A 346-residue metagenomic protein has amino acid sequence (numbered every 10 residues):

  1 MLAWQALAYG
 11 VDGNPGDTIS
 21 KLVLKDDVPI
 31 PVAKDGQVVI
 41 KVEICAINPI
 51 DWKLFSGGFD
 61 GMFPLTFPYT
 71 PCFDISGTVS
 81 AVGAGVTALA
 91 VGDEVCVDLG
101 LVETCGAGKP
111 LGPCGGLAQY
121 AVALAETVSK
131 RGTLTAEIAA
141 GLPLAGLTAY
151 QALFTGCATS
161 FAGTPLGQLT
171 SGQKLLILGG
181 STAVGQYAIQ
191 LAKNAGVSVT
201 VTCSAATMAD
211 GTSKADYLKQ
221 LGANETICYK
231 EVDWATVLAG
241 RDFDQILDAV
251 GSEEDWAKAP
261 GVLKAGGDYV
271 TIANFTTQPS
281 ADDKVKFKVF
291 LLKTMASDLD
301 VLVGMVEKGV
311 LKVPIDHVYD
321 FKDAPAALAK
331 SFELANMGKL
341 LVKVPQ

Functional and structural regions predicted by a protein language model:
P29-I47, F59-T104: Glycine-rich beta-strand-centered segment in the early N-terminal region that forms part of a ligand/cofactor-binding
T78, D93-E94, Y120, K174 (+2 more regions): Residue-level marker of beta-strand positions
V102-P113: Short, Lys/Arg- and Gly-enriched loop/turn segments at beta-strand edges
G132-L142: Short pre-catalytic strand/loop immediately N-terminal to key active-site residues, enriched for Gly-Thr
A140-E231: Mid-domain Rossmann-like dinucleotide-binding core that forms the NAD(H)/NADP(H) cofactor-binding site
G163-L169, T200, D210-T212, D216-K288: Glycine-rich cofactor phosphate-binding loops and adjacent beta1-alpha1 units of small-molecule cofactor enzyme domains
S297-Q346: C-terminal hydrophobic helical "lid"/dimerization subdomain of Rossmann-like NAD(P)H-dependent oxidoreductases
